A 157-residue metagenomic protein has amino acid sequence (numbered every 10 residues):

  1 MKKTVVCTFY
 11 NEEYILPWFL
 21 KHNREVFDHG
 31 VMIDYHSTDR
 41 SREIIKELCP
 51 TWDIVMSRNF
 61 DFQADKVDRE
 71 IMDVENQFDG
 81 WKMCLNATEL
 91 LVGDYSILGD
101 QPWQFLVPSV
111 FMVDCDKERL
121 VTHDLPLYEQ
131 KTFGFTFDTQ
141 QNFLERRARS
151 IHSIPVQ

Functional and structural regions predicted by a protein language model:
K2-K21, H36: Active-site beta-to-alpha loop of glycosyltransferases that engages the nucleotide-sugar donor
K3-T4, W18, R40-L85, G93: Active-site-proximal specificity loops/subdomain of glycosyltransferases
R24: Gly/Ala-rich phosphate-binding loop of Rossmann-like dinucleotide-binding domains, activating on the conserved
D28-H36, M56-S57: Short beta-strand/loop segment that forms part of the nucleotide-sugar
G30-V31, K82, P108: Hydrophobic residues within beta-strands of alpha/beta enzymes
Y35, L85-A87: Active-site acidic Asp-centered loop
A64-N76, L91-Q157: Catalytic-site signature of metal-activated, phosphate-bearing donor transferases, centered on the GT-A/GT-A-like
